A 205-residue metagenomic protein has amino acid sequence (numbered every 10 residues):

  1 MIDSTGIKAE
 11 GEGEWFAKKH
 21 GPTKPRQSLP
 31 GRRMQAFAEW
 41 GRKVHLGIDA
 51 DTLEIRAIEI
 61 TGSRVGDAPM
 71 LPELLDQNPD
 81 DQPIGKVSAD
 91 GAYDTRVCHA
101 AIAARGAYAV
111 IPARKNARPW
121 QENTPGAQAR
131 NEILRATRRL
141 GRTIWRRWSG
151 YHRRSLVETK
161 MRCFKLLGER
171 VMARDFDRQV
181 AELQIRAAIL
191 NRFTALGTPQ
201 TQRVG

Functional and structural regions predicted by a protein language model:
M1-K115, P119-Q121, P125-G126, L183-A187 (+1 more regions): Polybasic low-complexity intrinsically disordered regions
I2-S4, V87, L134, Q179 (+1 more regions): N-terminal cationic amphipathic segment used for targeting or macromolecule association
R42-V44, R138, T159: Change "...and in nucleic-acid phosphodiester-cleaving endonucleases..." to "...and in nucleic-acid processing enzymes
L75-P79, R139-G141, C163: A short alpha-helix capping/helix-coil boundary motif
H99, R130, N191-R192: Short alpha-helix boundary/capping motifs
N116, L134-W148: Non-catalytic peripheral regions of patatin-like phospholipases
N123-R138: Acidic, Ser/Thr-rich peripheral helices and adjacent loops at domain boundaries
R142-G205: Basic, amphipathic alpha-helical segments enriched in Lys/Arg and hydrophobic/aromatic residues
